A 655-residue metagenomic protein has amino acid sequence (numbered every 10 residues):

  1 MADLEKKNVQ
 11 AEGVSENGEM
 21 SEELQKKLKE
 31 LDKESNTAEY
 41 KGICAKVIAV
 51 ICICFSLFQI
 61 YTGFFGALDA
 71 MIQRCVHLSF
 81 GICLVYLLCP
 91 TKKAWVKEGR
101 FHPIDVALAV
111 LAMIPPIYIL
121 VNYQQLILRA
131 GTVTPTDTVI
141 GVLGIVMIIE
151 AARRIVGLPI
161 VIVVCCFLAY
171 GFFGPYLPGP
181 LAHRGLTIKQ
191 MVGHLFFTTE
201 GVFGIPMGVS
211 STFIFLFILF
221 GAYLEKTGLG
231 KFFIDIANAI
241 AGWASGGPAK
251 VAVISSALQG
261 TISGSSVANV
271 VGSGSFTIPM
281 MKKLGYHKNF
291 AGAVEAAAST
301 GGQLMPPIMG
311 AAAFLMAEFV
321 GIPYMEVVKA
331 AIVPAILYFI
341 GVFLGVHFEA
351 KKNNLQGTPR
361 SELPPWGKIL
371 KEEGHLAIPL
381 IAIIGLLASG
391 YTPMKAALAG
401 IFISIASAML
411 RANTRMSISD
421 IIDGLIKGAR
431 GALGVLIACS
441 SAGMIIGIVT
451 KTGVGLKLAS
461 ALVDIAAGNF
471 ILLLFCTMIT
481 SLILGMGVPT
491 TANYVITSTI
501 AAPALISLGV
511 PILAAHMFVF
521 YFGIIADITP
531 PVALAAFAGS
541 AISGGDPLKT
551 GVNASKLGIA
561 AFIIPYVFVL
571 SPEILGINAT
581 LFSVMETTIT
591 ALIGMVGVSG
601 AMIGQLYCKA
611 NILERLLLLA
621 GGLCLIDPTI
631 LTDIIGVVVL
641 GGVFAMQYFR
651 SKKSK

Functional and structural regions predicted by a protein language model:
M1-G131, T138-V142, S654: Conserved, well-structured core domains of diverse proteins
A2, K6-A45, K329-G431, L534-L623 (+1 more regions): Long, contiguous bundles of hydrophobic transmembrane helices that form the permeation core of multi-pass
A38, T62-A67, C89-G99, Q125-L126 (+4 more regions): Membrane-water interface regions at transmembrane-helix termini and the short interhelical loops of multi-pass membrane
I48-I53, Q73-Y86, I104-M113, T138-M147 (+10 more regions): Hydrophobic mid-bilayer segments of alpha-helices in multi-pass membrane transport proteins, especially secondary
P135-V139, E200-F213, A239-V253, L284-F290 (+6 more regions): Membrane-interfacial loop-to-helix junctions in multi-pass transporters
E150, I155, V163-P180, I188-V192 (+8 more regions): Core transmembrane alpha-helical segments of multi-pass membrane transporters/permeases
G221-E225, S256-S265, A297-Q303, G443-I446 (+3 more regions): Transmembrane alpha-helix interface/packing and boundary motifs in multi-pass membrane proteins, characterized by
I234-G302, I308, A312, G321 (+2 more regions): Hydrophobic transmembrane alpha-helices that form the pore/transport pathway of multi-pass ion and small-solute
